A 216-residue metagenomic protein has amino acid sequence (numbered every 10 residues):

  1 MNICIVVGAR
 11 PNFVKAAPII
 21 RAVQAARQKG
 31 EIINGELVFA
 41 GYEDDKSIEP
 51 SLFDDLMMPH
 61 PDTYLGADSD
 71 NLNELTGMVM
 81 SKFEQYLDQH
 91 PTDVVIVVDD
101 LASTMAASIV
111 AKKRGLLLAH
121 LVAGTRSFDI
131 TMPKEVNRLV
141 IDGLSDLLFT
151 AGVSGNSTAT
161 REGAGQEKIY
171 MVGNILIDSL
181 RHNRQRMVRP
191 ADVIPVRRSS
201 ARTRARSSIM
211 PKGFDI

Functional and structural regions predicted by a protein language model:
I3-I5, G35, V95, R198-S200 (+1 more regions): Conserved hydrophobic helix-helix packing surfaces used for dimerization/oligomerization
C4-V6, V14-A22, Q28, L52 (+1 more regions): Active-site and donor-binding regions of nucleotide-sugar-utilizing enzymes
N12-A16, D45-S47: Short N-terminal binding/cap micro-motifs at the start of the first secondary-structure element
G30, G35, L118, I169: Hydrophobic anchor at the start of a short beta-strand that flanks the dinucleotide cofactor-binding loop
G35-Y42: Short internal beta-strands
Y42-E43, S47, G66, L144-I216: A nucleotide-sugar donor-handling region in carbohydrate enzymes
Y42-P59: N-terminal beta-loop-helix "entrance" segment that forms/cooperates in small-molecule cofactor or anionic ligand
